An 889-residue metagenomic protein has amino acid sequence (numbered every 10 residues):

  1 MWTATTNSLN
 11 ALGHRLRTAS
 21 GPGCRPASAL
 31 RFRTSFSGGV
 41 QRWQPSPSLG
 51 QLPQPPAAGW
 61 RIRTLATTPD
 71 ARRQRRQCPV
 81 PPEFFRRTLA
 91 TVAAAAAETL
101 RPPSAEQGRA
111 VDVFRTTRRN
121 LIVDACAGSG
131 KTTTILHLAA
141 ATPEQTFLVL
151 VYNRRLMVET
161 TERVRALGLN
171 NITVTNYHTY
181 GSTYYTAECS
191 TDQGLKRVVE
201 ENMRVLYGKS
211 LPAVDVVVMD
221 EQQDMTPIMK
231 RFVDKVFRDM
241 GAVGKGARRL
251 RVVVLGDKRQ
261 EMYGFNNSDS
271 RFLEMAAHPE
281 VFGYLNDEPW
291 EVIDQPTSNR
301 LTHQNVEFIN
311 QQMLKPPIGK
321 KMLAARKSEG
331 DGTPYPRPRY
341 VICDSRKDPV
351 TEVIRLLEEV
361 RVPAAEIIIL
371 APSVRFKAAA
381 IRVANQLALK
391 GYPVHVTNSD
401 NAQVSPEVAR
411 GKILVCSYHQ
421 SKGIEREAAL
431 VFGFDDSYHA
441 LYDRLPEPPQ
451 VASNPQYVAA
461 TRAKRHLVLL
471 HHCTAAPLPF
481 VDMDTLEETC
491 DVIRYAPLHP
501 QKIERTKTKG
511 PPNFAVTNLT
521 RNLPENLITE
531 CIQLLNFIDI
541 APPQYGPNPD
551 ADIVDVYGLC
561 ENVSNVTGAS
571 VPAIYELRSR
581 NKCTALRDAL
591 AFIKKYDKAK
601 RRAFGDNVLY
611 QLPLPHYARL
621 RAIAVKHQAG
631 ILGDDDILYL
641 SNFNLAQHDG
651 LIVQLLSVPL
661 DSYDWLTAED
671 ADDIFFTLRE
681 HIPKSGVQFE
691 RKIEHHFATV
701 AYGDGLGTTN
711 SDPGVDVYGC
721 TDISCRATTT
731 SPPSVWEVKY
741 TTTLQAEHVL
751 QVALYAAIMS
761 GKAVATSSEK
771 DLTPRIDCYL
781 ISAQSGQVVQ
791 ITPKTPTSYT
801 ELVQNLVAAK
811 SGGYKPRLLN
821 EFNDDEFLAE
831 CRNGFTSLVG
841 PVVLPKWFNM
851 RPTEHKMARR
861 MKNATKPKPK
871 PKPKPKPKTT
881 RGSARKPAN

Functional and structural regions predicted by a protein language model:
M1-A94, N889: N-terminal mitochondrial targeting presequence
W43, Y702, G761-K862: Metal-dependent nuclease catalytic regions and adjoining charged, substrate-binding loops involved in nucleic-acid end
V80-F114: Pre-P-loop entry segment of helicase/translocase ATPase cores
L100-R109, R119-E159, H178-Y180, V216 (+4 more regions): Conserved helicase motor core of SF1/SF2 NTP-dependent helicases
V151-N153, E159, L167-E200: Inter-Walker segment of RecA-like/P-loop motor cores
V199-D215, G246-A247, E425: Short basic/glycine-enriched coil/helix segment immediately N-terminal to the Walker B
H471-P477, H695-V807: Nucleic-acid nuclease catalytic cores
P497-C720: Metal-dependent nuclease catalytic cores that hydrolyze phosphodiester bonds in DNA/RNA, characterized by
